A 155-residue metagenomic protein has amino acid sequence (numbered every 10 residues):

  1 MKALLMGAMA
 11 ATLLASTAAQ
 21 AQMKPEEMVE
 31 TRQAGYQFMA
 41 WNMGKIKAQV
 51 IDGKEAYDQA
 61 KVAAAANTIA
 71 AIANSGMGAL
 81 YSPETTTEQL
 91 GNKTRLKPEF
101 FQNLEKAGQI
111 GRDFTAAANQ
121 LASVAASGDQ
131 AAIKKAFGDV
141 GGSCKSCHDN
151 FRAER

Functional and structural regions predicted by a protein language model:
M1-G7: Bacterial N-terminal signal peptides that target proteins for export
G7-A15: Bacterial N-terminal signal peptides
T17-A21: Sec/Tat signal peptide C-region and signal peptidase I cleavage site
E26-A63, N67-R155: Sequence context surrounding c-type heme c attachment/ligation sites in exported
